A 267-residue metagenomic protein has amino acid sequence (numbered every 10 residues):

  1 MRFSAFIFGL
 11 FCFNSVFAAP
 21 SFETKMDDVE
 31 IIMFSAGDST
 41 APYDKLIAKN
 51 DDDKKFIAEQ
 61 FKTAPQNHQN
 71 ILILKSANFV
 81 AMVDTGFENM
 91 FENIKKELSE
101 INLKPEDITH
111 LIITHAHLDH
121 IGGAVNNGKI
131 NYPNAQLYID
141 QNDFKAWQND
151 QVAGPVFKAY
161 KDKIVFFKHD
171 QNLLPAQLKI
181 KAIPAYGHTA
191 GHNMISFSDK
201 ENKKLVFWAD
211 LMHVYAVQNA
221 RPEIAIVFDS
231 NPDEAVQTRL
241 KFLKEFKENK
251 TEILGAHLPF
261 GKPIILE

Functional and structural regions predicted by a protein language model:
M1-A18: Classical Sec-dependent N-terminal signal peptides that target proteins to the secretory pathway
A19-S21, K25-M26, P133-P184, E234-K250: Metallo-beta-lactamase
P20-E97, M194-L211: Conserved beta-strand hairpin/beta-sheet module of binuclear metal-dependent hydrolase folds, prominently
D28-I31, L74, D84, I108 (+7 more regions): Divalent metal-coordination and catalytic microenvironments
A36-G37, T85-E88, A116, D143 (+3 more regions): Active-site metal-binding loops of divalent metal-dependent hydrolases
P42-Y43, W147-Q148, Y215-N219: Short acidic/His/Gly/Ser-rich catalytic and metal-binding motifs that mark active-site loops of diverse hydrolases
G86-K163: Active-site HxH/HxHxD metal-binding segment of metal-dependent hydrolases
K163, D170, K179, I183-Y186 (+1 more regions): Metallo-beta-lactamase
